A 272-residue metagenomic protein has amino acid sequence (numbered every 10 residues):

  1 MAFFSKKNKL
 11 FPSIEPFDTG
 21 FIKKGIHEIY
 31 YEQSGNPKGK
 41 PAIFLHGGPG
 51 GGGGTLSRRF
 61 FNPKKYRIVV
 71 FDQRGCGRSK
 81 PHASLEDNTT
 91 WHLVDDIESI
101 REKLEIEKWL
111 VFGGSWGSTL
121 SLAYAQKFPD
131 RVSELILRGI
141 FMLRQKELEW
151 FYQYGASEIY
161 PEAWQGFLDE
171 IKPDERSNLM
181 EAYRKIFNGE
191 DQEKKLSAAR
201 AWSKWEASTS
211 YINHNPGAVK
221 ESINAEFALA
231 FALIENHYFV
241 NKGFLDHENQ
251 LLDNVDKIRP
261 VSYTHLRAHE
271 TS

Functional and structural regions predicted by a protein language model:
M1-L45: Alpha/beta-hydrolase fold catalytic core
H27-P81: Conserved HGGG/HGGXW glycine-rich cap/lid loop of the alpha/beta-hydrolase fold
H92-W109: Conserved acidic catalytic loop of the alpha/beta-hydrolase fold
W109-K146: Conserved hydrolase catalytic core segment
V132-L179: A catalytic-pocket lid/entrance helix-loop region that shapes and gates access to the active site across common
H237-V255: Active-site nucleophile elbow and catalytic-triad environment of alpha/beta-hydrolase enzymes
K257-Y263: Short, proline-enriched alpha-helix->beta-strand connector loops that line the catalytic pocket of alpha/beta-hydrolase
T264-T271: Conserved small/polar residues in nucleotide/adenosyl-binding loops
